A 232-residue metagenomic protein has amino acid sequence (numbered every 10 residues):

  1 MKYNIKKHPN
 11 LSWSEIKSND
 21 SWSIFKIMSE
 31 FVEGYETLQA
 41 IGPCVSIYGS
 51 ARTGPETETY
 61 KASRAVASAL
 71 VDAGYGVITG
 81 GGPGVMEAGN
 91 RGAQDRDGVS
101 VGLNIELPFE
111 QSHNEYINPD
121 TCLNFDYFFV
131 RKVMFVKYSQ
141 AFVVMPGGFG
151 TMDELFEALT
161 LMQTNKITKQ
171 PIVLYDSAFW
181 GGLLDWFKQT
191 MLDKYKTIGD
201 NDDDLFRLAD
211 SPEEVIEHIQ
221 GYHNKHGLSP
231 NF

Functional and structural regions predicted by a protein language model:
K2-P9, I24, Y222: Structural/interface elements that position substrates and couple domains in central-metabolism enzymes
N10-L103: Glycine-rich beta-alpha loop segments
S50-T53, E106-P108, G147-T151: Short glycine-rich anion-binding loops that position phosphate/pyrophosphate groups of nucleotides and phosphorylated
G84-V144: Acidic/glycine-enriched connector segments
M86-E87, M152, I216: Short, well-ordered alpha-helical microsegments
V99-E110, M145, L159-W186, I198-N201: Short, acidic/small-residue loops that bind anionic groups at enzyme active sites
D126-A178, H223-S229: Active-site/ligand-binding-proximal alpha/beta "capping" segment
L174-F232: C-terminal functional extensions of proteins
